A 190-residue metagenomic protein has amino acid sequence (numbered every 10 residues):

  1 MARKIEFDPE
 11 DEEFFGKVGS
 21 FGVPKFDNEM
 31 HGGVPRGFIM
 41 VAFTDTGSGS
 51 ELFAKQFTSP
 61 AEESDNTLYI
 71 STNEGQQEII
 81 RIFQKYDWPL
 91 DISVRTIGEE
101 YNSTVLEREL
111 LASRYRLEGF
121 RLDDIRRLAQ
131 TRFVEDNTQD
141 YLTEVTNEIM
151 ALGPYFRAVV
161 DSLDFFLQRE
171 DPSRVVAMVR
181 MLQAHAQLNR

Functional and structural regions predicted by a protein language model:
M1-R36: A short, basic N-terminal segment
P24-Q76: Glycine-rich P-loop/Walker A and Walker A-like loops and their local beta1-loop-alpha1 context in P-loop NTPases
F57-A61, A177-L188: Catalytic-core regions built around general acid/base machinery
N66, G153-R157, Q187-R190: Loop/turn-to-beta-strand initiation segments
T72-Q84, Y101-N102: AAA+/P-loop NTPase substrate/partner-engagement loops
G75, L90-A112: P-loop NTPase motor core
R81-I82, D87-D91, E144-G153: Short amphipathic alpha-helices and their capping/turn segments at secondary-structure boundaries
S103-Q183: Phosphate-binding/switch loop-helix module in NTP-utilizing enzymes
